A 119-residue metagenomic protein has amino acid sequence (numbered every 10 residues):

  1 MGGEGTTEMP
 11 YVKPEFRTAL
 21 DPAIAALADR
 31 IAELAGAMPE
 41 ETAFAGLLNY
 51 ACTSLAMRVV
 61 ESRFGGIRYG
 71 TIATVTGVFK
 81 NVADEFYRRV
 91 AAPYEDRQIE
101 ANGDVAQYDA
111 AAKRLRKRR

Functional and structural regions predicted by a protein language model:
G2-R119: Solvent-exposed interaction surfaces and binding hotspots enriched for charged
